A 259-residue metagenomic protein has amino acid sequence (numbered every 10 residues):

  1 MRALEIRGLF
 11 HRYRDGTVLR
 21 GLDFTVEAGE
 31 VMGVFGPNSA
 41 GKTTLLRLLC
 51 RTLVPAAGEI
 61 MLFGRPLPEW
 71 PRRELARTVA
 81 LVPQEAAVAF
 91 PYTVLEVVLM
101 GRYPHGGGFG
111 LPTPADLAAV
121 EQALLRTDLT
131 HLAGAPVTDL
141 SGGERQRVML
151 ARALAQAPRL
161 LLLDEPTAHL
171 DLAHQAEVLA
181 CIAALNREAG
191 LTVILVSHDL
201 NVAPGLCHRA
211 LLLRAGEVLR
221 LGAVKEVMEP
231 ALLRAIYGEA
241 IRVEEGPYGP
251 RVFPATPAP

Functional and structural regions predicted by a protein language model:
F35-P37: The feature captures the beta-strand-to-loop junction immediately N-terminal to the Walker
C50: Helix-to-loop junction immediately C-terminal to a conserved catalytic motif
G58-P66, L75: Conserved ABC transporter NBD signature motif
L99, P114-L132: Conserved ABC ATPase "signature" region
P136-L140, E144: Conserved ABC ATPase signature
A157: Conserved catalytic motifs of ABC-family nucleotide-binding domains
L161-E165: Catalytic Walker B motif of ABC-type/P-loop ATPase nucleotide-binding domains
